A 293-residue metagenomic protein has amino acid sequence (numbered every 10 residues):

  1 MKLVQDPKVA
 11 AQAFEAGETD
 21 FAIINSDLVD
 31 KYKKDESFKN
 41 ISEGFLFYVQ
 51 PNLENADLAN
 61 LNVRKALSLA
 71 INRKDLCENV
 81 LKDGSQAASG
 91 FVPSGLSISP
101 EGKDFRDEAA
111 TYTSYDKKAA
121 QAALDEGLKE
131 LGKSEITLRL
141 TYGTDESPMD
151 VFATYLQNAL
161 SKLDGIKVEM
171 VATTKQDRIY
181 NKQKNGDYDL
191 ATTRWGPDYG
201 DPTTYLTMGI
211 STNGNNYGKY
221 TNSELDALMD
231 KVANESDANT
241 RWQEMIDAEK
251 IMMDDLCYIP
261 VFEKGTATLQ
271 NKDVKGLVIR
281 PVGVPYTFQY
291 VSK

Functional and structural regions predicted by a protein language model:
K2-N55, E78-N79: Extracellular/periplasmic solute-recognition and catalytic clefts
A22-L28, S42-F45, A172-Q176, Y188-T203: Ligand-binding clamshell of periplasmic/extracellular solute-binding protein-like
G44-L46, A87, E135, L256: Extracytoplasmic
E54-V63, E130, E235: Short helix-loop capping/hinge motifs at secondary-structure junctions, enriched in acidic/polar residues
A70-P100, P148-Q157, N181-K293: Detector for C-terminal structural segments
A87-G127, E146-M149: Structural transition elements
D125-P197, T266: Ligand/substrate-recognition segments at binding pockets and active sites
